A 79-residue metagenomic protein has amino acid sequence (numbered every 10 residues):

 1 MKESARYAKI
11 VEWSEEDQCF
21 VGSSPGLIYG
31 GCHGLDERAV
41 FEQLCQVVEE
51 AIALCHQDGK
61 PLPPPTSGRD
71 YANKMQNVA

Functional and structural regions predicted by a protein language model:
M1-A8, R38, E42-A79: Short, charged, surface-exposed hinge/linker loops at domain edges that act as mobile lids or interdomain connectors
E3-A5, F20, I28: ATP-dependent carboxylate activation and anion-phosphoryl transfer catalytic cores that bind Mg-ATP to form
I10-E12, H33: Generic structural detector for well-ordered beta-strands
E12-G26: Short aromatic-glycine-(Arg/Gly/Cys) micro-motifs in beta-strand/loop hairpins
S24, C32, Q57: Short glycine/serine/threonine-biased micro-segments
I28-A39: A short, exposed loop/beta-hairpin motif centered on an aromatic-Gly-Thr core
